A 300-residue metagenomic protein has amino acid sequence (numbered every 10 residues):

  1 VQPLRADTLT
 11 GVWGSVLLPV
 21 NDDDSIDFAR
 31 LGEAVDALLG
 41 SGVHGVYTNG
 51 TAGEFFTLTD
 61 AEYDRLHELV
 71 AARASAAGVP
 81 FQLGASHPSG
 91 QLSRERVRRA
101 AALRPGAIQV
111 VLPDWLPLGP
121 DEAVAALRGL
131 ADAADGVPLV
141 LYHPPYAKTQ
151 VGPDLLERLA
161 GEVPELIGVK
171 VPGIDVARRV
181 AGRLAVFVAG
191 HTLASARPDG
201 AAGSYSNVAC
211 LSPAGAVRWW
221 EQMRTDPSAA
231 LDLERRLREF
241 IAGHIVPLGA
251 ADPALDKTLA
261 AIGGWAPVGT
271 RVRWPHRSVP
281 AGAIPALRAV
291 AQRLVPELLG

Functional and structural regions predicted by a protein language model:
Q2-K148, R158, H276: Active-site beta->alpha loop and helix N-cap motifs at the rims of alpha/beta catalytic domains
W13-L17, S41-G42, G200, P213-G300: C-terminal alpha-helical cap/extension of soluble enzyme domains
I26, E33, A61, R65 (+7 more regions): Conserved active-site and cofactor/substrate-binding residues in soluble primary-metabolism enzymes
G42, G78, R104, V163 (+3 more regions): Glycine-centered loop/turn motif at secondary-structure junctions
S75, D135-G136, P164, G264 (+1 more regions): Residue-level recognition of short, structured coil/turn motifs that connect secondary structure elements
G129-D135, P144-G249: Catalytic alpha/beta core domains of metabolic enzymes, predominantly
